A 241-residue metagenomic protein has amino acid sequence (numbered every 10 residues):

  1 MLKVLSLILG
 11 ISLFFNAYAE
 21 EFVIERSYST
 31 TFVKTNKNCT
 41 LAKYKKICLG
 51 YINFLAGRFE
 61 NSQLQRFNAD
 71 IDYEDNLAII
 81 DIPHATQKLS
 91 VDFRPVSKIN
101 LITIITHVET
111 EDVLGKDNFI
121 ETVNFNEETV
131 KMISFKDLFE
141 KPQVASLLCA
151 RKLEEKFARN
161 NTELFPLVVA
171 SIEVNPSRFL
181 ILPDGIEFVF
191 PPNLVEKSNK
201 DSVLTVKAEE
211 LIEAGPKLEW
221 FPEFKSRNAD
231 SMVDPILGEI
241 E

Functional and structural regions predicted by a protein language model:
V4-L13: Sec-dependent N-terminal signal peptides
Y18-E241: Compositionally biased intrinsically disordered regions enriched in Thr/Gly
